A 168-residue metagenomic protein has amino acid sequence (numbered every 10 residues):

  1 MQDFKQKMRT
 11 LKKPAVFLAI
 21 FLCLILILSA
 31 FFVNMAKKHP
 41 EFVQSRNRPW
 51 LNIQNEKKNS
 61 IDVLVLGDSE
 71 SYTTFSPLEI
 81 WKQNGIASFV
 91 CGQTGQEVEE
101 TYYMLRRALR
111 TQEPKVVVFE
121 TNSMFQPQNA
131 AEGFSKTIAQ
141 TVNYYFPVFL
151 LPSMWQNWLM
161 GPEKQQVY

Functional and structural regions predicted by a protein language model:
M1-K13: N-terminal Lys/Arg-rich, disordered targeting/topogenic segments
K13-V33: Hydrophobic membrane-insertion alpha-helices, especially the h-region of bacterial N-terminal signal peptides
F31-E41, A87-G95: Acidic/glycine-enriched edge-of-secondary-structure segments
M35-N55: Alpha-helical transmembrane signal-anchor/signal-peptide segments
N55-S60, R110-Q112: Flexible, charged surface loops at secondary-structure boundaries
L66, E70-W155: Membrane-embedded segments
P152-Y168: Extended, charge-rich helix/loop segments that form flexible, surface "patches" used to engage negatively charged
